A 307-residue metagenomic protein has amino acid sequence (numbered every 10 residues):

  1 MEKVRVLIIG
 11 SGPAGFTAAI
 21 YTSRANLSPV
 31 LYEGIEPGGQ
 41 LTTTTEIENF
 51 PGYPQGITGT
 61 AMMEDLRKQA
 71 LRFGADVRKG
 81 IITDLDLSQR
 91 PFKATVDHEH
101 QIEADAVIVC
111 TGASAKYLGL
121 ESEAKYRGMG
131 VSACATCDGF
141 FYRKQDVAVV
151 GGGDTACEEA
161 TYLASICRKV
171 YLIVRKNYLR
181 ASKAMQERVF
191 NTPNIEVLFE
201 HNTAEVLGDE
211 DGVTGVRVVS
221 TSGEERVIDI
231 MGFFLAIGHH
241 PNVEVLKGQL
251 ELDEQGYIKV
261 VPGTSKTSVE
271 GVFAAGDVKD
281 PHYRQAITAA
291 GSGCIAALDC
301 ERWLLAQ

Functional and structural regions predicted by a protein language model:
M1-I9, A25, V30, A75-Q145 (+3 more regions): FAD-binding core/adjacent interface of flavoenzyme oxidoreductases
V4-F73, Q145, C157-K183, F190 (+1 more regions): Beta1-alpha1 glycine-rich phosphate/pyrophosphate-binding loop at the start of Rossmann-like nucleotide-binding domains
G12-P13, E36, A113-A115, D154-T155 (+1 more regions): Residue-level detector of alpha-helix initiation sites
A19-I20, T43, G119-S122, A160-Y162 (+3 more regions): Short amphipathic alpha-helical segments
A70-V96, Q101-A104, S165-P262, R302-A306: A Rossmann-like FAD-binding core segment of flavoenzymes
G119, K125-F141, I237-Y283, S292 (+1 more regions): FAD-site-proximal beta/loop scaffold in flavoenzymes
T288-L304: An active-site-proximal "capping" alpha-helix that borders the catalytic cofactor pocket
